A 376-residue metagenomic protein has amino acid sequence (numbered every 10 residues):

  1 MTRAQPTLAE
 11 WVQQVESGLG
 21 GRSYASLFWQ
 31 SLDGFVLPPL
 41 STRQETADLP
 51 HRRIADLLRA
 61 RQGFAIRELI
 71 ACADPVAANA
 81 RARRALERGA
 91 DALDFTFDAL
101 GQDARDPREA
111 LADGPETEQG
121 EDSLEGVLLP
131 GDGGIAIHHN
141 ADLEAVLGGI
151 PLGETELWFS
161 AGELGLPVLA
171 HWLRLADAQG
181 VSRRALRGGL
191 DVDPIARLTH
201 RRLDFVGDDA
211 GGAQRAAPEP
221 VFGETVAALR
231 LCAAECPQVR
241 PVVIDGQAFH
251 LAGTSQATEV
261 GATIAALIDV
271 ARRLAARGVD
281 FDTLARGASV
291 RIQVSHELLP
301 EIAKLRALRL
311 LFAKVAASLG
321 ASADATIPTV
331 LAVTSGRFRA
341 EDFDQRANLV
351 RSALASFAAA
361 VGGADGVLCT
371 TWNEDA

Functional and structural regions predicted by a protein language model:
M1-E297, I327-A332, A360, G366-T371 (+1 more regions): Catalytic alpha/beta active-site cores
S23, A228-L229, S318, R351-A355: Glycine-rich, charged/polar anion/phosphate-binding loops that engage phosphate groups from diverse ligands
L203-G207, L308, R346: Short, surface-exposed amphipathic charged segments that create phosphate/polyanion-binding patches used for binding
T254-V260, S295-A307, S335-V350: Short glycine/threonine-rich loop-to-helix capping motif typified by GTGT followed within a few residues by an Asp-Pro
L267, L305-L311, V315, V333 (+3 more regions): Extended, hydrophobic alpha-helical segments in both membrane/secreted and soluble proteins
A317-G320, D342: Non-transmembrane, aqueous-exposed alpha-helical and coiled segments at domain scale
A323-D324: Positively charged, polar, low-complexity stretches
D344-A364: Catalytic-core region of carbohydrate-active enzymes that cleave or remodel glycosidic bonds
